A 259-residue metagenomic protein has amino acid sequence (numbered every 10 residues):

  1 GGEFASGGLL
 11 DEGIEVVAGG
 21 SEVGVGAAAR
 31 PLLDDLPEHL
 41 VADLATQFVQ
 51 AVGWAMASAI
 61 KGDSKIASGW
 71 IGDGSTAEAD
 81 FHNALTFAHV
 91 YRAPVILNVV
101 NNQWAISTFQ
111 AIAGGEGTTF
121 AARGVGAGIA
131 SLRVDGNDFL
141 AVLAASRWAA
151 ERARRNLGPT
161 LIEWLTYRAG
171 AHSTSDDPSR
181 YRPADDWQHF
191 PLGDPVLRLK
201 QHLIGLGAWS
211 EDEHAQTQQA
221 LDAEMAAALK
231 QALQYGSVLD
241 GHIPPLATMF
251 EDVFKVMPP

Functional and structural regions predicted by a protein language model:
G1, G205, F250-V253: Cofactor-/ligand-binding subdomain signature composed of acidic, glycine-rich, tryptophan-containing flexible loops
G1-P37: N-terminal low-complexity segments that are often proline-rich with Ser/Thr-Pro
R30, P37-L40, L44-F48: Glycine-rich flavin
R30, Y181, M249: Short clusters of hydrophobic/aromatic residues that line enzyme substrate/ligand-binding pockets
D43-Q234: Glycine-rich ThDP/TPP pyrophosphate-binding loop and its adjacent helix/strand module within ThDP-dependent enzymes
S237-P259: C-terminal intrinsically disordered, low-complexity extensions immediately downstream of enzyme catalytic cores
